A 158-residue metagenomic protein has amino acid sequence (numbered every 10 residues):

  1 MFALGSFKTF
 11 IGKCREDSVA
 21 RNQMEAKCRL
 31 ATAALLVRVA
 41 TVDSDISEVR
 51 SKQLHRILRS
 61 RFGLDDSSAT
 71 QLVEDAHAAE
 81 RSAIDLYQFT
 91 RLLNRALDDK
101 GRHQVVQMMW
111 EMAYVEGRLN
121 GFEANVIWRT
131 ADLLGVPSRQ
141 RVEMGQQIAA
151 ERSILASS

Functional and structural regions predicted by a protein language model:
M1-R38, V42, S47-S158: Small-residue-enriched hydrophobic alpha-helices in membranes
